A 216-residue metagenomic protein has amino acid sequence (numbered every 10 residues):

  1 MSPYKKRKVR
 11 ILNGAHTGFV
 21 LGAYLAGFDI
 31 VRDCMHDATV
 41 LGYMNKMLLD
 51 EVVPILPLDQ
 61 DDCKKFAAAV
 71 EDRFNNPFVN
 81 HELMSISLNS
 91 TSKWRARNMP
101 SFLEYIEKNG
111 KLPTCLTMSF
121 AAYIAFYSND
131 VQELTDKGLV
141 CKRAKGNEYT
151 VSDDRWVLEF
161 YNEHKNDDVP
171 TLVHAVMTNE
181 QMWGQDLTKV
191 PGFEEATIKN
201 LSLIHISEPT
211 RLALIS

Functional and structural regions predicted by a protein language model:
M1, K65-R73, S119-Y123: A glycine-rich phosphate-binding loop feature that marks nucleotide/adenosyl-phosphate handling sites
M1-D59: A conserved active-site cap/scaffold subdomain adjacent to cofactor or substrate pockets
G14-Y24, P100-E104, C115-N129: Short, hydrophobic/amphipathic alpha-helical patches that form generic packing surfaces within helical domains
G22-R32, K108-L112, F126-T135: Short helix-capping/linker segments at secondary-structure and domain boundaries
G27, A38-Y105, N109: Long, amphipathic alpha-helical stalk/connector segments used for oligomerization, subunit docking, or mechanical
R97, H174-L203, S207: Conserved NAD+-utilizing ADP-ribose enzyme module
Y123-E180: An amphipathic alpha-helical core segment
I204-S216: Single conserved hydrophobic/aromatic residue that forms the stacking wall/gate of nucleotide- or nucleobase-binding
